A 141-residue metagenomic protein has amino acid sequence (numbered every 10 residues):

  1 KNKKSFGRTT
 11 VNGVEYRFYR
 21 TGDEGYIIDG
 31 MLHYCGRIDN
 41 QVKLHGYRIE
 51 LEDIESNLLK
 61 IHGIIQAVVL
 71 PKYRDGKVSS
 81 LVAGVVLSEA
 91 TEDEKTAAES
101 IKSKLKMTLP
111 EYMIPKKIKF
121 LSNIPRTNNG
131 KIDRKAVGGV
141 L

Functional and structural regions predicted by a protein language model:
K1-L141: AMP-dependent adenylate-forming
